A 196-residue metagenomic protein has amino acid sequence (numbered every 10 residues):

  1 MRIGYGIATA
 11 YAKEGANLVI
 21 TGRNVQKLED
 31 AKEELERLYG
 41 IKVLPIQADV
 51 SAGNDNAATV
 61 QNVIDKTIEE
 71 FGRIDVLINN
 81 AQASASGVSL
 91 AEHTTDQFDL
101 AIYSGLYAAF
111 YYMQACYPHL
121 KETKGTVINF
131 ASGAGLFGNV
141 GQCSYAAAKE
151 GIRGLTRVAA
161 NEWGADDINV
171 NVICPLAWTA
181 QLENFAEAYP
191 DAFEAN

Functional and structural regions predicted by a protein language model:
M1-V19: Canonical Rossmann dinucleotide-binding motif of NAD(H)/NADP(H)-dependent dehydrogenases/reductases, specifically
V88-L90, T94-D99, F193-N196: Substrate-binding pocket helix/loop in short-chain dehydrogenase/reductase
H93, G138-A146, V158: Active-site loop-to-helix junction immediately N-terminal to the catalytic Tyr of the SDR YXXXK motif in Rossmann-fold
M113, A148, T156: Active-site helix of classical SDR
P118, N161-A165: Alpha-helical segment proximal to the catalytic Tyr-Lys
S132: Residue(s) in the substrate-gating loop at a strand-loop-helix junction that position the organic substrate next
A165, P175-N196: A glycine/serine/threonine-rich, flexible loop-to-helix segment that serves as the NAD(P) cofactor-binding "lid"
